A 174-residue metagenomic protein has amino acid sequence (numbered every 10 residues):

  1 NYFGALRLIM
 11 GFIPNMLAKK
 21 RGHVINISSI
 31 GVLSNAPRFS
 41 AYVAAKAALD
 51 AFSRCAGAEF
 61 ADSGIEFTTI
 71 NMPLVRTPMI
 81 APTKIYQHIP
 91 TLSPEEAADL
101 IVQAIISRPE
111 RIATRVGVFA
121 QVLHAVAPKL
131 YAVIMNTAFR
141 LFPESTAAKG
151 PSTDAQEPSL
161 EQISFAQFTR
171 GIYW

Functional and structural regions predicted by a protein language model:
I9, A45: Active-site helix of classical SDR
G11-K20: A short helix-coil junction within the Rossmann-fold of NAD(P)-dependent oxidoreductases
M16, S34, C55-E66: Active-site-adjacent segment of SDR/Rossmann-fold oxidoreductases
S29: Residue(s) in the substrate-gating loop at a strand-loop-helix junction that position the organic substrate next
S34-S40: Active-site loop immediately N-terminal to the catalytic Tyr-X3-Lys motif of short-chain dehydrogenase/reductase
T69, Y86-A125, V133, L141: C-terminal helical subdomain
M72-P82, Y86-Q87: Short, flexible catalytic-loop segment of classical short-chain dehydrogenase/reductase
